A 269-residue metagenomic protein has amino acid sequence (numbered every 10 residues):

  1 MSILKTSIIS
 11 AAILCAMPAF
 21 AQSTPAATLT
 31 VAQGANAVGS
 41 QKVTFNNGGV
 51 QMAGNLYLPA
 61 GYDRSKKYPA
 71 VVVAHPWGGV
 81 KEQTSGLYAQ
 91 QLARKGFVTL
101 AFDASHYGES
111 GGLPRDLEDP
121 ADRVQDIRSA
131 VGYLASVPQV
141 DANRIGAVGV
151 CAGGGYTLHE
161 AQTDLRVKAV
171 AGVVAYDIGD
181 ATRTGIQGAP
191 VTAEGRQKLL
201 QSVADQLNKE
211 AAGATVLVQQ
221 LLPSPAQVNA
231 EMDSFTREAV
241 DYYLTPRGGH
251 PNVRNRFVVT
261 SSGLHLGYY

Functional and structural regions predicted by a protein language model:
A27-K66: N-terminal cap/lid segment of alpha/beta-hydrolase-fold proteins
S65-P76: Short beta-strand element of the alpha/beta-hydrolase
G78-Q90, A104: The serine-hydrolase catalytic nucleophile loop
Q91-G111: Conserved alpha/beta-hydrolase
L117-P138: Alpha/beta-hydrolase active-site loop
P138-C151: Alpha/beta-hydrolase fold nucleophile elbow
G149-H159: Glycine-rich nucleophile elbow surrounding the catalytic serine of serine-hydrolase chemistry
L158-T245: Alpha/beta-hydrolase-fold enzymes
